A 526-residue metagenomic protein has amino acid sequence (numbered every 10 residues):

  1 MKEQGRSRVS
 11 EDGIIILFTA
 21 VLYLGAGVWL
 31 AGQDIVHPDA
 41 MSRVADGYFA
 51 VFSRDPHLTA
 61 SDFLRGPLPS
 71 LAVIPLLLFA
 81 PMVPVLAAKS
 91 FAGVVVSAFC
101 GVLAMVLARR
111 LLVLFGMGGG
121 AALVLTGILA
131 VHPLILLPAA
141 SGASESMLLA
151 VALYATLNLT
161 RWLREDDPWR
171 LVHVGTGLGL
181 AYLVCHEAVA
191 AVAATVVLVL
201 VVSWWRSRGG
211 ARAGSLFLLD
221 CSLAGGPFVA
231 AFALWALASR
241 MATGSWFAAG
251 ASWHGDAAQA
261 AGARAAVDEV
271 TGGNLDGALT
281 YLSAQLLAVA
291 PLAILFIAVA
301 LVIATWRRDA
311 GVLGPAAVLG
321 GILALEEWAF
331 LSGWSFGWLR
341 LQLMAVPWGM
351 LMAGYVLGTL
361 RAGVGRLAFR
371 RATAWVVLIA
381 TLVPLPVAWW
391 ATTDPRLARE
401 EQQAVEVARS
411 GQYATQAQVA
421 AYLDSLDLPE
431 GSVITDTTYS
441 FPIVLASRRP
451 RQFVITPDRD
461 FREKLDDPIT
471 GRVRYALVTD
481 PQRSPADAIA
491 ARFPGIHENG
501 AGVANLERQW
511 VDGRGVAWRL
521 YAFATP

Functional and structural regions predicted by a protein language model:
I16-L17, G119-G120, V196-V197, G225-V229 (+2 more regions): Signature aromatic-anchored transmembrane alpha helix within multi-pass, membrane-resident enzymes that catalyze glycan
H37, D62-R65, L134-M147: Short acidic/glycine- and proline-prone juxtamembrane loop motifs at membrane-interface regions of multi-pass membrane
A45-D46, A50, S61-V85: Short hydrophobic/aromatic helix or loop-helix immediately within or flanking a transmembrane segment in polytopic
F52-L58, F217-L218, A236, R240-A304: Membrane-lumen/periplasm interface segments of multi-pass, membrane-embedded glycan/lipid transferases
R109, L200, R206, T280-L313 (+1 more regions): Hydrophobic, aromatic-rich transmembrane alpha-helices and their immediate juxtamembrane boundary segments
L114-G116, A155-H173, A181, W205: Membrane-interface transmembrane helices that cradle and orient dolichyl/undecaprenyl
P138-A139, E145, A190, P291 (+1 more regions): Hydrophobic/aromatic-rich transmembrane helices and adjacent perimembrane loops
I379-Y439: Membrane-embedded, lumen/periplasm-facing catalytic core of multi-pass transferases that use lipid-linked donors
